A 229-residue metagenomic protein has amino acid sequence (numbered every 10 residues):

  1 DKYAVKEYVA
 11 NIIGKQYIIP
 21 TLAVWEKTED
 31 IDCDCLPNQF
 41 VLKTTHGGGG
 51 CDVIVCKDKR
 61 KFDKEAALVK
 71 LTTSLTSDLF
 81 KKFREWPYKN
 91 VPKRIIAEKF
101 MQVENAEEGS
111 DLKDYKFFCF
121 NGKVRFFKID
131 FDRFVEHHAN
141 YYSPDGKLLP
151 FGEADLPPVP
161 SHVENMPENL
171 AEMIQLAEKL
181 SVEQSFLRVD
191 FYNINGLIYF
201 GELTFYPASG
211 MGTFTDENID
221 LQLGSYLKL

Functional and structural regions predicted by a protein language model:
D1-K59, A66, K70-W86, R94: A conserved helix-loop-beta module that forms one wall/lid of the active-site cleft in ATP-utilizing catalytic domains
Q16, S110, C119-R125, Q184-F186 (+1 more regions): Coil-to-beta-strand transition motifs
W25, H46, K99-M101, C119-N121 (+1 more regions): Short, flexible loop/turn elements at secondary-structure junctions
E29-D32, G48-V53, D63-E65, N105 (+4 more regions): Short catalytic/ligand-binding loop motif for oxyanion handling, primarily in non-cytosolic enzymes, centered on
L36, F62-A154: Phosphate-binding site of ATP-dependent enzymes
N38, C51, K113-Y115, G201: Change "...and in nucleic-acid phosphodiester-cleaving endonucleases..." to "...and in nucleic-acid processing enzymes
N90-R94, Y142-I198: A long amphipathic alpha-helix within ATP-dependent nucleotide-binding catalytic cores
Q175, N193-L229: C-terminal active-site "lid" helix and adjoining low-complexity regulatory extension at the edge of ATP-using catalytic
